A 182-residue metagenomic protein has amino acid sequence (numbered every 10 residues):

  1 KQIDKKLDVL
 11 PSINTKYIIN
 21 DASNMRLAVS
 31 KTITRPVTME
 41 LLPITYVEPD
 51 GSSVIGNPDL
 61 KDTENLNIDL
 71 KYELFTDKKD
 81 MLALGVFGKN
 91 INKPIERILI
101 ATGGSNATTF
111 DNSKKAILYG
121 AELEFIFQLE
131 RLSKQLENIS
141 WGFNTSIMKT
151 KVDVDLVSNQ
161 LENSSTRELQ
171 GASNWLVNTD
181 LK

Functional and structural regions predicted by a protein language model:
I3, I33-M39, I44, K78 (+3 more regions): Gram-negative outer-membrane beta-barrel proteins
I3, T15, S52, G56-L60 (+4 more regions): Outer-membrane beta-barrel proteins
D4, I18-N20, K61, F75-D77 (+2 more regions): Surface-exposed coil/turn segments at beta-strand junctions on protein surfaces, enriched
K6-V9, S53, T63-N65, A116-L118 (+1 more regions): Membrane-spanning beta-strands of outer-membrane beta-barrel proteins
P11-I19, S23-K31, L66-T76, D80-G88 (+3 more regions): Membrane-embedded beta-strands that build the outer-membrane beta-barrel scaffold
D21-N67, G88-T108: Surface-exposed extracellular loop regions of Gram-negative outer-membrane beta-barrel proteins, predominantly
F87-N90, T109-K182: Gram-negative outer-membrane beta-barrel transporters
